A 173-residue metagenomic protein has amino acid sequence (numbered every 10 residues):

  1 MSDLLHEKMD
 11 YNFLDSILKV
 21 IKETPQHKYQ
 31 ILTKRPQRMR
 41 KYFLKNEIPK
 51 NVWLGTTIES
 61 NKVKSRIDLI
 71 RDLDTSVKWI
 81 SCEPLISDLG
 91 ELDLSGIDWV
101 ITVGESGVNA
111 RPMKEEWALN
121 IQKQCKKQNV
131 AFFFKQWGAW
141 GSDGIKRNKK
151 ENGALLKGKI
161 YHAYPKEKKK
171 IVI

Functional and structural regions predicted by a protein language model:
M1-Y42, E47-S87, D98-M113: Core AdoMet radical
I86, E91-I173: Auxiliary Fe-S-binding modules of radical SAM enzymes
